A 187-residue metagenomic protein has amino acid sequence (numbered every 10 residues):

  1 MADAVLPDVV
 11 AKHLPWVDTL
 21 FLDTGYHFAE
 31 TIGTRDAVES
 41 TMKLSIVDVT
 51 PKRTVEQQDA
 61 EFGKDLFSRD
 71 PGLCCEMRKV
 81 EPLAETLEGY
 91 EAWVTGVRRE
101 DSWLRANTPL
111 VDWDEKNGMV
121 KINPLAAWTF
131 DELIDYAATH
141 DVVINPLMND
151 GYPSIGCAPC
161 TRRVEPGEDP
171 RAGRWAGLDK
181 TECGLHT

Functional and structural regions predicted by a protein language model:
M1-T187: Nucleotide-activated chemistry modules centered on ATP-dependent adenylation/adenylyltransferase
